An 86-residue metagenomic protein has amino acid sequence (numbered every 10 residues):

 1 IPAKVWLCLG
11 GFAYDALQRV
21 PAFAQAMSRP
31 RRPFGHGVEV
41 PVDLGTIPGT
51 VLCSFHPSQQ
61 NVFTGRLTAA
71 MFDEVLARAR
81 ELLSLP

Functional and structural regions predicted by a protein language model:
I1-P86: Glycine/proline-rich loop-helix segments at beta-alpha junctions forming the active-site rim of enzyme cores
